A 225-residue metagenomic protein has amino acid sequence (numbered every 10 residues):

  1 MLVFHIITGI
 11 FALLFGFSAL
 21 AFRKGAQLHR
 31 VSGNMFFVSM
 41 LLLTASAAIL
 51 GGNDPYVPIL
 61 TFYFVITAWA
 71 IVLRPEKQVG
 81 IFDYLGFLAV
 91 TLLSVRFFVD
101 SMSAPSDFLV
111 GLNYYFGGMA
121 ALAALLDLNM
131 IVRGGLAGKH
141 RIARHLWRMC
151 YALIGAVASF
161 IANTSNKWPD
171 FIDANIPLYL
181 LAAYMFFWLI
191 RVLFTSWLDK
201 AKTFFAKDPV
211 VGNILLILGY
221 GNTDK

Functional and structural regions predicted by a protein language model:
M1-K225: Alpha-helical membrane insertion/targeting regions
